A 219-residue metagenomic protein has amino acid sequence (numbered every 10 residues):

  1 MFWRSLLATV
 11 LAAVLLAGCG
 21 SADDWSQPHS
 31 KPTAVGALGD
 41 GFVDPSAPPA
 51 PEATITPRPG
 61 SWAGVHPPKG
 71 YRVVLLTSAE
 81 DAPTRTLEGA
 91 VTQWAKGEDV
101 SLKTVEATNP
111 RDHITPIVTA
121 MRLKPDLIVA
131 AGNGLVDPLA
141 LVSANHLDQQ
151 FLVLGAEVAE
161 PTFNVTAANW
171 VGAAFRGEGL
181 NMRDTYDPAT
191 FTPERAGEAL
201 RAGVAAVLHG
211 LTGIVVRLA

Functional and structural regions predicted by a protein language model:
M1-A17: Sec-dependent bacterial lipoprotein signal peptides
C19-D23: Bacterial signal peptide processing site
D24-S101, E106: Extracytoplasmic low-complexity, Pro/Thr/Ser/Ala/Gly-rich segments that lie immediately after a secretion/anchoring
L75-A82, V105-T108, P125-D126, T185-E194: Second-shell loop/turn segments in exported
V105-A120: Structural motif
P125-N133, L152-L154, V215-R217: Periplasmic-binding protein-like
Q149-A196: Ser/Thr/Gly-rich flexible loops in soluble cytosolic domains mediating phosphotransfer, phosphorylation
L180-A219: An alpha-beta-alpha
